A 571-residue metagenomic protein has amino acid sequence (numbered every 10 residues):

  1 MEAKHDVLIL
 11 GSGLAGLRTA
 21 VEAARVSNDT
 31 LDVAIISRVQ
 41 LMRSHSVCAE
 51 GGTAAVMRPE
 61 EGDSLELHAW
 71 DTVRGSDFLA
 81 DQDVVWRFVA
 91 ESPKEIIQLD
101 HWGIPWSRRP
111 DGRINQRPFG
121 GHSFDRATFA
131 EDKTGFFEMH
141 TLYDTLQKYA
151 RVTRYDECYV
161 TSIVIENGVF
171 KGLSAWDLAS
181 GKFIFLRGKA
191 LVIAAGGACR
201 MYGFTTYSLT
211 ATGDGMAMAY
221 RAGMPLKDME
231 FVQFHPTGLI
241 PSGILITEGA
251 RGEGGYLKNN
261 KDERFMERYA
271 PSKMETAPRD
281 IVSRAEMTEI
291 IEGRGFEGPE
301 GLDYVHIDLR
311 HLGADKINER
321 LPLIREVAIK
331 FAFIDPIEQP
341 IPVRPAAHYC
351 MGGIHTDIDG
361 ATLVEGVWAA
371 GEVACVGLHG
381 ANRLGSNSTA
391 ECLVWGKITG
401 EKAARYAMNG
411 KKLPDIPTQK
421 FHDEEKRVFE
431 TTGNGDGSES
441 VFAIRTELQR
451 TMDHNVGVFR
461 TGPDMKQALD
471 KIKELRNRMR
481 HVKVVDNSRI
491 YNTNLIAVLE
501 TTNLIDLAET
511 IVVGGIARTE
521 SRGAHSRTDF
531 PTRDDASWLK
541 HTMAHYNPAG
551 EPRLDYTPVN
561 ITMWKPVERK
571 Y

Functional and structural regions predicted by a protein language model:
M1-L8, T19-E22, V26, L31-D32 (+12 more regions): Glycine- and aromatic-enriched mobile tails/lids
G11-L14: Glycine-rich Rossmann-fold phosphate-binding loop(s) that bind the pyrophosphate of adenine dinucleotide cofactors
V39-D71, D77, P236, I244-E248: Conserved N-terminal glycine-rich FAD pyrophosphate-binding loop of Rossmann-like flavoproteins
A80-P93, A127-D144, Y155, T206-G213 (+2 more regions): Short beta-strand to alpha-helix junction loop
E95-F183, R187, A194, G203 (+2 more regions): Conserved redox-cofactor binding core of oxidoreductases
S162-S180, F185, I334-L378: FAD-site-proximal beta/loop scaffold in flavoenzymes
A190-I244, P299, G385-K402: Glycine-rich loop(s) and the adjacent beta-strand/alpha-helix scaffold that form part
M218, M224-D335, K402-M408, R445 (+1 more regions): An anion/pyrophosphate-binding glycine-rich loop and adjacent beta-alpha core in soluble alpha-beta enzymes
